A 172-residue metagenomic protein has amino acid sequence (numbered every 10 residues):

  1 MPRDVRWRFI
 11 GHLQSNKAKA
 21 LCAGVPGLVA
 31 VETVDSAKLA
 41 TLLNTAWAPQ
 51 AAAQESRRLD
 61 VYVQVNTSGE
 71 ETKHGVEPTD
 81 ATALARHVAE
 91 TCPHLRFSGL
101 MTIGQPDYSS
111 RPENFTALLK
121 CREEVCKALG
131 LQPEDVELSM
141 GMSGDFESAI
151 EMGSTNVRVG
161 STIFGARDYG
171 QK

Functional and structural regions predicted by a protein language model:
M1-F146, M152, F164-A166: Conserved alpha/beta-domain cores
G153-T155, G160: Active-site-proximal glycine-rich helix-loop-beta segment
N156, G170-K172: Active-site loop ensemble at the mouth of alpha/beta enzyme cores that anchors a bound cofactor
